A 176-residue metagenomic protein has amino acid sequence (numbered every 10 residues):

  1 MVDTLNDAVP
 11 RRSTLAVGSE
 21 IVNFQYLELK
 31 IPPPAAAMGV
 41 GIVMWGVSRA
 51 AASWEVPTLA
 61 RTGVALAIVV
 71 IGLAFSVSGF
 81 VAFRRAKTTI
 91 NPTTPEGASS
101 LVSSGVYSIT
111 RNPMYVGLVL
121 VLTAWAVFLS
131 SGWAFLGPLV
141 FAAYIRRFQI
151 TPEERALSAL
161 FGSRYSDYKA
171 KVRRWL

Functional and structural regions predicted by a protein language model:
M1-S104, V116-L176: Membrane-anchoring alpha-helices and their flanking helix-loop junctions
Y107: Solvent-exposed interhelical
N112: Extended, alpha-helix-rich binding/interface surfaces that flank or overlap catalytic cores and mediate recognition
